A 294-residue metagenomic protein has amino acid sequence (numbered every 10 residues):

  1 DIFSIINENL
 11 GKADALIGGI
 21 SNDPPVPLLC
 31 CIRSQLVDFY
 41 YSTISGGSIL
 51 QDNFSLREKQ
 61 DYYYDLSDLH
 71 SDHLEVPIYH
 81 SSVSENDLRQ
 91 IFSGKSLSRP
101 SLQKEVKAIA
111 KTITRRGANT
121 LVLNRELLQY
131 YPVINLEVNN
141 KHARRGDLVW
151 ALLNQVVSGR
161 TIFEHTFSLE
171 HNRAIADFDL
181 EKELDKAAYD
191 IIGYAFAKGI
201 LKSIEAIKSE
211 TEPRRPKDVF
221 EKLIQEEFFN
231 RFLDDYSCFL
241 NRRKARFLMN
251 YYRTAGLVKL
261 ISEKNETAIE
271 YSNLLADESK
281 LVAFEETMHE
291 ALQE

Functional and structural regions predicted by a protein language model:
I2-S45: Conserved donor-nucleotide/metal-binding helix-loop-beta segment in metal-dependent transferases, i.e., the alpha-helix
R33-D52, E181-A197: Acidic, Ser/Thr-rich peripheral helices and adjacent loops at domain boundaries
G46-E85: A conserved mid-domain beta-alpha-beta active-site/ligand-binding segment of alpha/beta enzyme cores
S71-V76, N86-D87, L102-L121, V138: A recurrent flexible, glycine/aromatic-enriched loop bordering the glycosyltransferase active site that acts as
S81-S101, R160, H171-Y194: Catalytic donor/gating beta->alpha subdomain of glycosyltransferases that bind UDP-sugars
A143-V149: Acidic donor-binding loop at a coil-to-helix junction in glycosyltransferase catalytic cores that engages
T161-F167: Acidic/polar loop patches that form or flank catalytic/metal-binding clefts of enzymes that bind anionic ligands
F167-E294: Terminal low-complexity segments of carbohydrate-biosynthetic enzymes
